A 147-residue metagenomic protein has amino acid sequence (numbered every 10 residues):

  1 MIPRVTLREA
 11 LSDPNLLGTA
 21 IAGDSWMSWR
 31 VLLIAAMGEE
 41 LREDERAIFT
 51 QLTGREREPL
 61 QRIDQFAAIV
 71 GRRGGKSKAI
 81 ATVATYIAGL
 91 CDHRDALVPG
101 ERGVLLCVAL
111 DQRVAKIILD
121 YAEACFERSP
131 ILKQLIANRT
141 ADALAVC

Functional and structural regions predicted by a protein language model:
M1-C147: Phosphate/NTP-binding elements of NTP-utilizing enzymes
